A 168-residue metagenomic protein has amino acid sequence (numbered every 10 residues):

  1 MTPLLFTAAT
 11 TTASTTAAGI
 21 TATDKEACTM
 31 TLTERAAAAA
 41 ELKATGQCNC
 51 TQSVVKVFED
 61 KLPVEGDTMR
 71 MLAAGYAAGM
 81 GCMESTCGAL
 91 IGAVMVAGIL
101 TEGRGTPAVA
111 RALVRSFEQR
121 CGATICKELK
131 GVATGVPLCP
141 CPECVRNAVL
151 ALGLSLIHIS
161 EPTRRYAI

Functional and structural regions predicted by a protein language model:
A17-T29: Short, Lys/Arg-enriched N-terminal segments with co-localized hydrophobic residues within the first ~10-30 amino acids
E26-T45: Polybasic, low-complexity association/targeting segments
L32, A36, V64-G81: Short, hydrophobic/aliphatic alpha-helical segments
V54-A74, Q119-C126: Acidic-glycine-rich active-site phosphate/pyrophosphate-binding loop
D60-M71, G98-R111: Phosphate-handling active-site elements
Y76-M95: Glycine/serine-rich anion-binding loops at beta->alpha junctions that coordinate negatively charged ligand groups
T106, A110-P140: A structural-propensity feature for long, helix-poor, extended segments
I157-I168: Single conserved hydrophobic/aromatic residue that forms the stacking wall/gate of nucleotide- or nucleobase-binding
